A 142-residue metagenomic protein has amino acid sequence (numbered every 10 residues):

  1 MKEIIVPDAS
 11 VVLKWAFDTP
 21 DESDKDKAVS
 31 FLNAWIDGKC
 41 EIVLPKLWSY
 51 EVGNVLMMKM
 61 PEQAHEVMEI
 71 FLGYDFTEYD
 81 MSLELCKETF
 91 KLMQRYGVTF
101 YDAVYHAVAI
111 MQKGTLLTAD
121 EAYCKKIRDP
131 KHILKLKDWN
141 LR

Functional and structural regions predicted by a protein language model:
M1-I4, A34, Y79, I110-R142: Acidic, PIN/NYN-like endoribonuclease modules and their adjacent C-terminal/linker elements
M1-V43, M58-E66, L141-R142: Short, well-structured N-terminal submotif of metal-dependent ribonuclease cores
K2, T77-A122: Active-site neighborhoods of divalent-metal-dependent phosphate/nucleic-acid chemistry enzymes
A9, K46-L47, D120-E121: Short secondary-structure boundary segments
K14, N54, K125: Alpha-helical elements of the RecA-like P-loop NTPase motor core of helicases
G38-K39, Y74, R95, Q112 (+1 more regions): Structured helix-beta-strand junction loops
L47-Y79, C86: Active-site-proximal, substrate-binding regions of enzyme catalytic domains and RNA-binding/basic surfaces
